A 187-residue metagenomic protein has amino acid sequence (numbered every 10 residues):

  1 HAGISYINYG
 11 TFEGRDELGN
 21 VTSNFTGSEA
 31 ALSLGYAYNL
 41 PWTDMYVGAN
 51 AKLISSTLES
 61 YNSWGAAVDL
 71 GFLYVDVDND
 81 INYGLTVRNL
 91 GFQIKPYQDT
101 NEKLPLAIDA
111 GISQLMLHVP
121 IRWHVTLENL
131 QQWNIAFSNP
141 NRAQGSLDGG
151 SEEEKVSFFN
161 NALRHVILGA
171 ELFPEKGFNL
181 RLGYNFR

Functional and structural regions predicted by a protein language model:
H1-R187: Subset of outer-membrane beta-barrel
